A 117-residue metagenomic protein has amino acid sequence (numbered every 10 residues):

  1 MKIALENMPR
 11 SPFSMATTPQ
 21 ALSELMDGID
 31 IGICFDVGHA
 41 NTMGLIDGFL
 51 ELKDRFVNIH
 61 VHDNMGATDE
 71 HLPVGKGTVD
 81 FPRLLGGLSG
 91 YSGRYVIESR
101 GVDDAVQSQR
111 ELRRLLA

Functional and structural regions predicted by a protein language model:
M1-F13, F35-G38: Aromatic-lined carbohydrate-recognition surfaces of secreted/lumenal glycan-active proteins
M15-C34, A40-A117: Histidine-acidic metal/acid-base catalytic patches
